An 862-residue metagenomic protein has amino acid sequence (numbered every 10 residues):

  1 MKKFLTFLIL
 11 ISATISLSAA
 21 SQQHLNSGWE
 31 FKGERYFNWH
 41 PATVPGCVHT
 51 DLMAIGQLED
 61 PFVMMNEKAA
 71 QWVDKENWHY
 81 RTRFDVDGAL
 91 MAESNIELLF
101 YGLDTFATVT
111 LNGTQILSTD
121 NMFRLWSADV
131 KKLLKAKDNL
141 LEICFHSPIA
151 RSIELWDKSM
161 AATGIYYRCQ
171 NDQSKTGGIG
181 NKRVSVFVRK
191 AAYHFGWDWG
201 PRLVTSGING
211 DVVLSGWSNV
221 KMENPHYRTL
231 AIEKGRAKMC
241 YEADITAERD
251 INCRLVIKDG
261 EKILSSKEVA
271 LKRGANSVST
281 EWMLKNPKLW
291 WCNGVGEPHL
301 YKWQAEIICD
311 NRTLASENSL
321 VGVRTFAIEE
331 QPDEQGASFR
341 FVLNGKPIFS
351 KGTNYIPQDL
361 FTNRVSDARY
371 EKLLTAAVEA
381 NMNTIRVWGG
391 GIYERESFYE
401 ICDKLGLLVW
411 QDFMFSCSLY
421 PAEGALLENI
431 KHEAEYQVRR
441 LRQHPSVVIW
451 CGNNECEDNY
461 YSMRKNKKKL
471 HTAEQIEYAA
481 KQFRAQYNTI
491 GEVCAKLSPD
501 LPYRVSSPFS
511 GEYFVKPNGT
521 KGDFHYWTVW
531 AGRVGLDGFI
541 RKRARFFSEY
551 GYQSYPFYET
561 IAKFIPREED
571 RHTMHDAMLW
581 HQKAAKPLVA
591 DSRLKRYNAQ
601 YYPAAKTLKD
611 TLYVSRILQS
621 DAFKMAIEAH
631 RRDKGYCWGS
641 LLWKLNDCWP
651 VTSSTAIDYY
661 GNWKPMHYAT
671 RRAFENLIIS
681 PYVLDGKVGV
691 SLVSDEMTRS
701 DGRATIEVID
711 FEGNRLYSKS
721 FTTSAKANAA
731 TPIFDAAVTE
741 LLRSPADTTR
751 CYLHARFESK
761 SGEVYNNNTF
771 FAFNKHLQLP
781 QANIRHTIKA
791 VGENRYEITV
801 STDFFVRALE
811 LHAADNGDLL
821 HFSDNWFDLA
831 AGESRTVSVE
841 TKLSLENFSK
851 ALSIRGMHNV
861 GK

Functional and structural regions predicted by a protein language model:
A20-Y101, I179-D211, S215-V220, Q331-E334 (+4 more regions): Extended carbohydrate-recognition surfaces in non-catalytic/accessory domains of CAZymes and lectin-like proteins
L25-R35, K75-K221, A247-E248, K262 (+4 more regions): Accessory beta-strand-rich segments of carbohydrate-active enzymes
E59-V86, M91-L99, D104-L111, L117-D120 (+5 more regions): Active-site-adjacent substrate/metal-binding segments within catalytic domains of carbohydrate-active enzymes
M91-S94, L134-K137, L284-L300, E740-R750 (+1 more regions): Short glycine/proline/serine/threonine-rich loop/turn segments at secondary-structure transition edges
K132-D138, E242-P332: Extended acidic/polar, glycine-enriched regions that form or flank non-catalytic beta-rich accessory modules
H146-I153, C309-L314, E758-Y765, N859-G861: Short acidic/polar inter-strand loop motif in beta-rich domains
T384-K404, L408-H581, L618, A622 (+3 more regions): Substrate-binding/catalytic cleft of secreted carbohydrate-active enzymes, primarily glycoside hydrolases
T573-N825, L829-V839, F848-K850: Carbohydrate-binding surfaces of carbohydrate-active enzymes
